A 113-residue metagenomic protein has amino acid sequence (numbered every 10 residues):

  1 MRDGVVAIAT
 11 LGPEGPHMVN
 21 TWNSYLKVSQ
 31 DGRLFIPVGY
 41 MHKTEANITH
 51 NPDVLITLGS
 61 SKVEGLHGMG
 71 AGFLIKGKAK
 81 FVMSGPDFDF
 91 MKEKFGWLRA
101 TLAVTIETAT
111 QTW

Functional and structural regions predicted by a protein language model:
M1-W113: Binding-site signature for planar aromatic cofactors or substrates
